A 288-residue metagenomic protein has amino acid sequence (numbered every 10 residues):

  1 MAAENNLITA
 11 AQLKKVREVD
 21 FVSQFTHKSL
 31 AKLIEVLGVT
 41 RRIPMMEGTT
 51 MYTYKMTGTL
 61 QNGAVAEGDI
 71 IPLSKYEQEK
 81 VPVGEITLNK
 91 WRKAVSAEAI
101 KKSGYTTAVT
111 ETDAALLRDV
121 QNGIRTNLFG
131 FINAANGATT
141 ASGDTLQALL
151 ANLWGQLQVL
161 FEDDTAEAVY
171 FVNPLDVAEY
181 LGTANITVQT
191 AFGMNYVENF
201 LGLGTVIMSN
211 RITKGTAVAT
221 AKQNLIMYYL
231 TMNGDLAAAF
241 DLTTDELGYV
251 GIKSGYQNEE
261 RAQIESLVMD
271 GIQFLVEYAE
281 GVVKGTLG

Functional and structural regions predicted by a protein language model:
M1-Q24: Short, extreme N-terminal leader segments that mark the start of a protein/domain
A2-L7, H27, V39-T50, V188-G288: Sequence/fold signature of self-assembling virion shell proteins
E4, A10-L13, R42, Y54 (+1 more regions): Long alpha-helical, hydrophobic tracts
R17-N89: Assembly/oligomerization interface modules of large self-assembling protein complexes
F21-K28, E111, A115, D144-A148: Alpha-helix boundary/N-cap detector
K28, T126, N133-D144, A166-A168 (+3 more regions): Short glycine-rich, low-complexity/disordered patches
Q78-T140, R261-I272: Long, contiguous amphipathic alpha-helices that act as assembly "spine/axial" helices in icosahedral shell and virion
A134-I207: Extended, solvent-exposed, turn-rich assembly/linker loops in the middle of proteins
